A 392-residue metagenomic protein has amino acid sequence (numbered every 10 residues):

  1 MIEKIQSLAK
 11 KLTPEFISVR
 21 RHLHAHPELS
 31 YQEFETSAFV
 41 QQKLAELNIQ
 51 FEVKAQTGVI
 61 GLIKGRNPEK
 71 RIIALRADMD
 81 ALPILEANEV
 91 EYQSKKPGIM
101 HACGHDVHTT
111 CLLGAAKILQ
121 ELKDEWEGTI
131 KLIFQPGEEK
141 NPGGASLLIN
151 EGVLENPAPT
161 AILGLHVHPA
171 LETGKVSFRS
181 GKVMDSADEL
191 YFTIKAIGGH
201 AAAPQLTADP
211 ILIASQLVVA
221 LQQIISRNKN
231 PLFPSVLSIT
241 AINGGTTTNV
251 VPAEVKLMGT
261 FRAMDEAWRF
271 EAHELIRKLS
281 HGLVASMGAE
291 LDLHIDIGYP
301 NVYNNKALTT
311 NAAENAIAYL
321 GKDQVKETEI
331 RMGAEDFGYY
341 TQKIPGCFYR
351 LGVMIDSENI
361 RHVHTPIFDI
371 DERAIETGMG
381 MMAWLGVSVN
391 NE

Functional and structural regions predicted by a protein language model:
M1, L12-E15, V19, Q32-K43 (+18 more regions): General structural feature for long, well-ordered alpha-helical segments within catalytic domains of soluble enzymes
I2-H101, T110-L113, K117-E127: Acidic/His- and Gly-rich active-site-bordering loop/insert found across diverse amide/peptide-bond hydrolases
L23, G61, L75, H105 (+8 more regions): Divalent metal-coordination and catalytic microenvironments
H26-Y31, A81-P83, K140, G245-T248 (+1 more regions): Short, small-residue-enriched loops and turns at beta-alpha junctions that line or gate enzyme active sites
R76, L85, L190, F348-M354: Non-cysteine beta-strand/loop elements that form the S-adenosyl-L-methionine
L82, N88-M100, V107, L122-I242 (+2 more regions): Histidine/acidic-residue-rich, glycine-tolerant segments that coordinate divalent metal ions
S215-E392: Metal-dependent amide/peptide-bond hydrolase catalytic core, centered on the "pita-bread" metallohydrolase fold
